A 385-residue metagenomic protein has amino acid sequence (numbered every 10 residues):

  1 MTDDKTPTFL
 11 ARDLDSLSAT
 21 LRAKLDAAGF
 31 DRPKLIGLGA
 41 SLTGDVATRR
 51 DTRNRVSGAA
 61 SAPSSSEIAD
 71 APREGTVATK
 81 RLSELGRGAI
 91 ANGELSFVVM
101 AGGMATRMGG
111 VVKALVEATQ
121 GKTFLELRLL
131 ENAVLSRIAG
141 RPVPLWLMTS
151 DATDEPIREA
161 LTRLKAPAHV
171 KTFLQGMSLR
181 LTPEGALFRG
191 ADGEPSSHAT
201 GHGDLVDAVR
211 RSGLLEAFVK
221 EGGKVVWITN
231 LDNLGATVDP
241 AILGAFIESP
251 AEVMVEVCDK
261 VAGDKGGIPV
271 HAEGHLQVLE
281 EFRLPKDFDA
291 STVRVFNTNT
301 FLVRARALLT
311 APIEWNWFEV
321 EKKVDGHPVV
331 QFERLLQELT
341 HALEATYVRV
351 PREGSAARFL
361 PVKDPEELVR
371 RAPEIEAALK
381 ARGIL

Functional and structural regions predicted by a protein language model:
D3-K171, L179, F188-H198, H202-V206 (+4 more regions): N-terminal glycine-rich phosphate-binding loop and ensuing alpha1 helix
G102, S150, Q175, L231 (+1 more regions): Cofactor-binding loop segments of dinucleotide-utilizing enzymes, especially the Rossmann-like FAD- and NAD(P)+-binding
V112, T119-K122, P183, G213 (+2 more regions): Solvent-exposed, flexible loop/coil residues
K122, M177-L179, K260, G354: Residue-level detector of flexible, active-site-proximal loop/helix-junction positions within diverse enzyme catalytic
T149, L174-G176, R349-P351: A general secondary-structure junction signal
L161, P167-E252: Internal metal/ion-chelating core segments
F218-N230, G235-D239, G244-L385: Catalytic core of tubulin tyrosine ligase-like
